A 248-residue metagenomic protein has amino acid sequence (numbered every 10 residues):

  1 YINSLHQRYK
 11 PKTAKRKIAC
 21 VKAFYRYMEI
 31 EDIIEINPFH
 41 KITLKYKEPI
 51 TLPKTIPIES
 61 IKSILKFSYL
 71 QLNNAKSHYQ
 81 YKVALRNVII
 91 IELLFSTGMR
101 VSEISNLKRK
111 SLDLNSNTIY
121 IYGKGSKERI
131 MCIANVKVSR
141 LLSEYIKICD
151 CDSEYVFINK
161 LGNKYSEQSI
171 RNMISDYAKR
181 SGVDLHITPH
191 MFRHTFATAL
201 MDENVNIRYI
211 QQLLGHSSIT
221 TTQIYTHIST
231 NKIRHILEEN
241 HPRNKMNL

Functional and structural regions predicted by a protein language model:
Y1-L248: Conserved catalytic core of the tyrosine transesterase superfamily
